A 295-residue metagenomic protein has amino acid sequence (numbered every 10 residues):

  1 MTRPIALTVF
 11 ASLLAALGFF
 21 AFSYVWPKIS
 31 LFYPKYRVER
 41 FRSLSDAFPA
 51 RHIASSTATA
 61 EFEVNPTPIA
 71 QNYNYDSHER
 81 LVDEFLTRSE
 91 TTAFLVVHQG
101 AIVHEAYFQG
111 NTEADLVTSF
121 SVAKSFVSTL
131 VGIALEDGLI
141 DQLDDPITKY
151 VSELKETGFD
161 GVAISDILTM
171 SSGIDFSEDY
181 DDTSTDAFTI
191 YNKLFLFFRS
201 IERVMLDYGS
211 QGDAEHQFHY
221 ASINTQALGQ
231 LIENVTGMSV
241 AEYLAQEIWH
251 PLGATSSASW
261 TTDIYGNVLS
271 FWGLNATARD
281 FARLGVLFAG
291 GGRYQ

Functional and structural regions predicted by a protein language model:
M1-N111, I140, L206: N-terminal leader/targeting segments and the immediately adjacent pre-domain N-terminus
Y75-E79, S89-A93, D115-A123, I140 (+8 more regions): Solvent-exposed, acidic/flexible segments
A93-V96, I102-H104, D166-L168, H219 (+2 more regions): Structural recognition of the beta-strand scaffold that forms the well-ordered cores of secreted hydrolase catalytic
G100, V117-L143, I167, L228-I232 (+1 more regions): Active-site SXXK
A106-D115, L206-A214, Y265-G266: Glycine/charged-rich beta-loop-alpha catalytic/anionic-binding loops adjacent to active sites
D137-D179, D207, V235-W272, A276: Active-site helix/loop module of the DD-peptidase/beta-lactamase fold, centered on the serine-lysine SxxK catalytic
F176-T262: A small/polar active-site loop signature that marks catalytic segments
N224-L231, S270-Y294: Active-site-proximal alpha-helical segments within enzyme catalytic domains
